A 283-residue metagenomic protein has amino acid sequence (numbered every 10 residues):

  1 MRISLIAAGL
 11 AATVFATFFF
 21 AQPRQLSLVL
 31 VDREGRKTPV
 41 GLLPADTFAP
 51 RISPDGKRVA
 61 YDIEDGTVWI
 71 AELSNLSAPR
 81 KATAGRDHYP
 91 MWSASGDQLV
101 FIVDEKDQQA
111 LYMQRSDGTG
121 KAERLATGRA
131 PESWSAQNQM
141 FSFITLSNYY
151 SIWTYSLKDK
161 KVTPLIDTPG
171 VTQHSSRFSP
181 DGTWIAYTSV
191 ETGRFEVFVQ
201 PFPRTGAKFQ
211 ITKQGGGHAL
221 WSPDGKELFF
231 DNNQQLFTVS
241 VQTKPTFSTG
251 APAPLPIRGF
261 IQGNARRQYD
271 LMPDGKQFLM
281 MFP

Functional and structural regions predicted by a protein language model:
M1-P283: Sequence signature of WD/YWTD-type beta-propeller architectures
